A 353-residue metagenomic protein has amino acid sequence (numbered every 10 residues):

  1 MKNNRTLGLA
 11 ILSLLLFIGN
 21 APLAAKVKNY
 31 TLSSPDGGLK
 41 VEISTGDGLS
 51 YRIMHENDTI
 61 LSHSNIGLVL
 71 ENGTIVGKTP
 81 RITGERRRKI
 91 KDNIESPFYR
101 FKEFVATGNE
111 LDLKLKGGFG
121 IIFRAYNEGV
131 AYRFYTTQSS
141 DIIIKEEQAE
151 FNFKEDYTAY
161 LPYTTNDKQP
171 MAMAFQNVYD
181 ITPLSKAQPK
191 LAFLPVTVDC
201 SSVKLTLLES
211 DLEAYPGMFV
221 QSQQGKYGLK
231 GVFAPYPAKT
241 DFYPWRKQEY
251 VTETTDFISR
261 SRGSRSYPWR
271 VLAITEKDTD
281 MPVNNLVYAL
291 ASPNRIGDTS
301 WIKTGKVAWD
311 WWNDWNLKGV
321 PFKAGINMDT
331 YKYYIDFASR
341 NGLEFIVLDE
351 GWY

Functional and structural regions predicted by a protein language model:
M1-A10: Bacterial N-terminal signal peptides that target proteins for export
A10-G19: Bacterial N-terminal signal peptides
L23-A25: Boundary at the C-terminal end of the N-terminal hydrophobic targeting segment
V27-A289, N294: N-terminal accessory beta-strand-rich subdomains and adjacent acidic, glycine-rich linkers that precede catalytic cores
I258, R262-F337, N341, F345: An acidic-aromatic substrate-binding cleft motif
W352-Y353: C-terminal soluble interaction/assembly domains
